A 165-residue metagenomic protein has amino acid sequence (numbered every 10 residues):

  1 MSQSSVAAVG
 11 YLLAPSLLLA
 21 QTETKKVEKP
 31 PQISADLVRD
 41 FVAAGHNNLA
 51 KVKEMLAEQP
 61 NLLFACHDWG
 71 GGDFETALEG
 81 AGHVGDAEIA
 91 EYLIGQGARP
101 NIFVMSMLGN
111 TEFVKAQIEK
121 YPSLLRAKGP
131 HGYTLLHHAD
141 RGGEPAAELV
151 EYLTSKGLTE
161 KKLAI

Functional and structural regions predicted by a protein language model:
M1-A20: N-terminal export signals
P15-A43, N47-E54: C-terminal segment of N-terminal export signals and the immediately downstream linker at the start of the mature
P31-A43, F64-G80, R99-L108, A127-R141 (+1 more regions): Ankyrin-repeat boundary/"N-cap" motif
N48-A57, D86-I94, N110-E119, E144-S155: Ankyrin repeat structural motif
K51, N61, G109-F113, I118-L125 (+1 more regions): Alpha-helical protein-protein interaction modules
Q59, E79-V84: Membrane-interacting alpha-helical segments
P60-N61, G97-A98, P122-S123, G157-L158: Ankyrin-repeat C-terminal turn/loop position
G82, I94, Y133-A164: Leucine-rich solenoid repeat scaffolds
